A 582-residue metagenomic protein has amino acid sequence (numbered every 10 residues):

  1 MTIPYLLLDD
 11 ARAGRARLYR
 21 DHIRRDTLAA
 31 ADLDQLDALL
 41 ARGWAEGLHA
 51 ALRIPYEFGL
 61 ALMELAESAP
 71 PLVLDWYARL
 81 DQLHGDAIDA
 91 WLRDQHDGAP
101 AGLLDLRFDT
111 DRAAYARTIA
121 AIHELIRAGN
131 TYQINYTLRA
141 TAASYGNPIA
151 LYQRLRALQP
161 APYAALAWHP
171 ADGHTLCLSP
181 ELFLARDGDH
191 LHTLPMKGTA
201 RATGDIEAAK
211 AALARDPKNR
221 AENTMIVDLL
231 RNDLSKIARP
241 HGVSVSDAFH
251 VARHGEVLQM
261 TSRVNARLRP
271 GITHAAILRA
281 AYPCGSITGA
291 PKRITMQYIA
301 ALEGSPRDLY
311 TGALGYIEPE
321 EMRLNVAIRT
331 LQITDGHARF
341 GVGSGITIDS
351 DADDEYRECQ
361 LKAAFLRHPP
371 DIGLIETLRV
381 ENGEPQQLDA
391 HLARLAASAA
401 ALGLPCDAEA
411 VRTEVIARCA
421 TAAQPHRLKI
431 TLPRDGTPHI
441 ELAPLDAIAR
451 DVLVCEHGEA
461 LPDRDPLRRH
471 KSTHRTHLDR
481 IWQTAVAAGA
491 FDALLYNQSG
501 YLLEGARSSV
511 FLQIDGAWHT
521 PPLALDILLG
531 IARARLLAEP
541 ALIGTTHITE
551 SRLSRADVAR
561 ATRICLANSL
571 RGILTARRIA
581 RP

Functional and structural regions predicted by a protein language model:
M1-N382, A493-N497: Extended alpha-helical targeting/anchoring segments, especially N-terminal organellar/secretory targeting helices
N223-I226, E256, M260, V326 (+3 more regions): Helix-start/capping segments and mature chain N-termini
